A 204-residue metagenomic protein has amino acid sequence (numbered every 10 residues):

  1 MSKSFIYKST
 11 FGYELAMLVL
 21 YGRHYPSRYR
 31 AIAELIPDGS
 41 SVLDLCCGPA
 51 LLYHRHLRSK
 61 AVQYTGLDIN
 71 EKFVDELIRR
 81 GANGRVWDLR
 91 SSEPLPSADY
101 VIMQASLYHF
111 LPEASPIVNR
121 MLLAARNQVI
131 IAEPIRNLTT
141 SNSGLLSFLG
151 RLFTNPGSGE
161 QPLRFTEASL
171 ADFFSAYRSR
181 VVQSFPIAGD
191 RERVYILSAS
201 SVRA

Functional and structural regions predicted by a protein language model:
I6-P26: Class I SAM-dependent methyltransferase Rossmann-like catalytic core, especially the SAM/SAH-binding loop
G22-D38: Conserved alpha-helix/loop element of class I SAM-dependent methyltransferases that forms part of the SAM/SAH-binding
S40-G48: Conserved class I S-adenosyl-L-methionine
P49-S91: Class I SAM-dependent methyltransferase SAM/SAH-binding core
I102: A conserved beta-strand element that flanks and buttresses the S-adenosyl-L-methionine
S106: Hydrophobic adenine-recognition pocket in adenosine-nucleotide-binding enzymes
F110-M121: A short, conserved alpha-helix within the catalytic core of class I
A132-A176, V182-F185: C-terminal alpha-helical "lid/dimerization" subdomain adjacent to the S-adenosyl-L-methionine
